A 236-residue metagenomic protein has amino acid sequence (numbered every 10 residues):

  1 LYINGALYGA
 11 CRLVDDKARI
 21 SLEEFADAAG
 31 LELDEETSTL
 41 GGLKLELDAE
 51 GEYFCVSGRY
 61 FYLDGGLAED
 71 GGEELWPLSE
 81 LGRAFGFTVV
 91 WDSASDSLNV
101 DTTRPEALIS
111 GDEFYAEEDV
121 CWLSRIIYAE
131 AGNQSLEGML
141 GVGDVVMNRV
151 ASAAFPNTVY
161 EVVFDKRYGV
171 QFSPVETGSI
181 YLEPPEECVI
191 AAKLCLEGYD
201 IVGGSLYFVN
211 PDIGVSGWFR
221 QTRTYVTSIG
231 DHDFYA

Functional and structural regions predicted by a protein language model:
L1-S124: Primary recognition of N-terminal secretory signal peptides and signal-anchoring hydrophobic helices
A107-A236: Bacterial extracytoplasmic/cell-wall-associated proteins, especially those involved in peptidoglycan
